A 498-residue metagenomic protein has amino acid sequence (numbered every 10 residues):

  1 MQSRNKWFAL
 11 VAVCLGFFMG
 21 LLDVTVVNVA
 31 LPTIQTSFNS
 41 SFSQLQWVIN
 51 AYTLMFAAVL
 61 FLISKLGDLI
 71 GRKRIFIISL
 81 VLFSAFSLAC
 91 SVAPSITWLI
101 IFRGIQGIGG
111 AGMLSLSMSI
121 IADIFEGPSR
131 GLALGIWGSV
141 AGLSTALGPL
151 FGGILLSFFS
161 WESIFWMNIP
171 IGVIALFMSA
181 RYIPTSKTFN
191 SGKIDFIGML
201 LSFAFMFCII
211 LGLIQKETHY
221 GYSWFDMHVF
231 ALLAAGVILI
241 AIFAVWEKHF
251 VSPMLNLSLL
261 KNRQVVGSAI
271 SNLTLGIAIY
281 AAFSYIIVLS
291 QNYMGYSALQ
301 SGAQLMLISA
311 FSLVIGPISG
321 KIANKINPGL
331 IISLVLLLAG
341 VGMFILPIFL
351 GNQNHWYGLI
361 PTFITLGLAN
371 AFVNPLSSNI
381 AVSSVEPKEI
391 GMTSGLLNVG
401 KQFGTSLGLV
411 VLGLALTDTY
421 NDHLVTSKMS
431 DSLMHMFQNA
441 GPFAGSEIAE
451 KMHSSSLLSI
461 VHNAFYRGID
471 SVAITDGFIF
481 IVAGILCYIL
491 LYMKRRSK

Functional and structural regions predicted by a protein language model:
F8-M19, V27-V29, F42, F225-A235 (+4 more regions): 12-transmembrane solute porter fold
D23, Y52-V59, G109, V140 (+4 more regions): MFS transmembrane alpha-helix packing/gate-lining sites
A30-A58, L299: Extracellular/periplasmic helix-loop-helix junction of adjacent transmembrane segments in MFS-like secondary
I34-Q35, L66-G67, F151-F159, L213 (+4 more regions): Interfacial helix-cap and linker-helix signal at transmembrane-aqueous boundaries of multi-pass secondary transporters
N50-S64, L114-M118, M306-I318: Central cavity-lining transmembrane alpha-helices of secondary-active solute carriers, predominantly the Major
A57-A58, L88, A146, L150 (+4 more regions): Hydrophobic/small/kink-forming positions within alpha-helical transmembrane segments of polytopic membrane proteins
S64-G198, Q215: Helix-loop-helix hairpins in multi-pass membrane proteins, especially solute transporters
S157-S271, A278, Q304: Hydrophobic transmembrane-helix bundles of small-molecule transporters
